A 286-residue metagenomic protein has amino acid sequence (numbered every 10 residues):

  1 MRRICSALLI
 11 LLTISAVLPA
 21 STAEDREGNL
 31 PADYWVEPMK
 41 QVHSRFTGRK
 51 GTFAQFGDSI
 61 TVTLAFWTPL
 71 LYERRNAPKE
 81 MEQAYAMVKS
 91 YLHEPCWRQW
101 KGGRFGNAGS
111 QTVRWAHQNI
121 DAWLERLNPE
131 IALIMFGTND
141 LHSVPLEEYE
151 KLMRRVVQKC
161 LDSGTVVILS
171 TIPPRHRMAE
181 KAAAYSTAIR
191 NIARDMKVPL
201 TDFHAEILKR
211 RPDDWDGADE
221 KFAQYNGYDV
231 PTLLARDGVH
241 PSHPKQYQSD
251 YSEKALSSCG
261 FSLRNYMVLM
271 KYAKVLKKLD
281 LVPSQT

Functional and structural regions predicted by a protein language model:
M1-I4: Positively charged n-region of N-terminal signal peptides that target proteins for export
A7-A16: Bacterial N-terminal signal peptides
S21-T47: Short coil-to-helix leader/linker segments, especially the first N-terminal amphipathic alpha-helix with its helix
G28, R45-E150, A223, S249: Conserved SGNH/GDSL esterase-like catalytic core that processes O-acyl groups on lipids and polysaccharides
P31, W35-P38, A116, I120 (+4 more regions): Stable alpha-helical elements in mature extracytoplasmic
R49-T52, L127-L133, L161-I168, M196-P199: Loop/turn elements at helix/coil->beta-strand transitions in domains of secreted/extracellular proteins
N139, V157-T187: Active-site segments of SGNH/GDSL-like serine hydrolases that catalyze O-acetyl group transfer/hydrolysis on lipids
H176-T286: Catalytic His-Asp segment of secreted/periplasmic serine-dependent ester chemistry enzymes
